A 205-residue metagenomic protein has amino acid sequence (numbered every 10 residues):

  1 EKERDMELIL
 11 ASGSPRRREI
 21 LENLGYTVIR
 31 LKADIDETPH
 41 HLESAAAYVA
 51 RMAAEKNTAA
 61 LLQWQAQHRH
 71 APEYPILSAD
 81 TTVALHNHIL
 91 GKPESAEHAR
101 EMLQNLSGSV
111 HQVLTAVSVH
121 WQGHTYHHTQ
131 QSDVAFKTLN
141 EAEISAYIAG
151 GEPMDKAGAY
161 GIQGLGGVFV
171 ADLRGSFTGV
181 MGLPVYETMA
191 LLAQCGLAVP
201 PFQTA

Functional and structural regions predicted by a protein language model:
E1-D5: Short, Lys/Arg-enriched N-terminal segments with co-localized hydrophobic residues within the first ~10-30 amino acids
M6-Y26: N-terminal beta1-alpha1 ligand-phosphate binding loop
L8-I9, E22, A45-A205: Anionic-ligand binding patches
G13, A33, Q122: Cofactor-binding loop segments of dinucleotide-utilizing enzymes, especially the Rossmann-like FAD- and NAD(P)+-binding
G25-L42, T125-Q130: Short glycine-rich, Thr/Ser-proximal phosphate-binding strand/loop in the N-terminal lobe of ATP-dependent enzymes
